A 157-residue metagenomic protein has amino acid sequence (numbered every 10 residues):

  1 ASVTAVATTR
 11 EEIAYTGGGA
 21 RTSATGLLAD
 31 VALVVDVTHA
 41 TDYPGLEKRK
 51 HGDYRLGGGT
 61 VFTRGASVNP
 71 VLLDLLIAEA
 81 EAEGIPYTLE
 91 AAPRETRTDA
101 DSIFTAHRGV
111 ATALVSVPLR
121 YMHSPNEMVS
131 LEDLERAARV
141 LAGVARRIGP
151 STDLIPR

Functional and structural regions predicted by a protein language model:
A1-G59, A100, T152-P156: Acidic/histidine-rich catalytic neighborhood of metal-dependent amide-processing enzymes
Y54-L134, A138, G143-R157: Active-site-adjacent substrate-binding region of metalloamidase/peptidase-like peptide-processing proteins
